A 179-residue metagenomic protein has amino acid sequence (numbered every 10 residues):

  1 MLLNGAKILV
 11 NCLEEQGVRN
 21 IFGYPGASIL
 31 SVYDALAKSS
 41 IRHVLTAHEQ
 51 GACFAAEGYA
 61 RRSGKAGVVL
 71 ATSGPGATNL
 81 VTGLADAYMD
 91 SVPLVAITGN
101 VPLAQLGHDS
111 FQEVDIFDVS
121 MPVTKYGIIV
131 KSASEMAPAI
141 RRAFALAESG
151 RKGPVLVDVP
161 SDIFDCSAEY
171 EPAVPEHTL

Functional and structural regions predicted by a protein language model:
M1-L179: N-terminal alpha/beta PP-like core and its mobile active-site loop of ThDP/TPP-dependent enzymes
